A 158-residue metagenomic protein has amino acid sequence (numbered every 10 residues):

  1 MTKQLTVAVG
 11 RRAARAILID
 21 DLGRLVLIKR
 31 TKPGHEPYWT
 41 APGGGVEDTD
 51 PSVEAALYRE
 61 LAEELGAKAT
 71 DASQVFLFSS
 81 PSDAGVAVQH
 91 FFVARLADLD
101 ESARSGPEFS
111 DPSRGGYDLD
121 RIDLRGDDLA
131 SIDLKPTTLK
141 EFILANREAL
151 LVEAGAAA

Functional and structural regions predicted by a protein language model:
T2-V26: Conserved N-terminal beta-strand and adjoining loop/helix that marks the start of the Nudix/MutT-like hydrolase domain
R11, A41, S73, G85-Q89 (+1 more regions): Short connector loops at helix/strand junctions that flank enzyme active sites, especially segments positioning acidic
I19-R24, P33-H35, E47-D48, G85 (+1 more regions): Short, charged/polar surface micro-motifs in flexible loops or helix N-caps
R24-E63, A67: Conserved Nudix-box catalytic region and its N-terminal flanking loop in Nudix hydrolases and closely related
K68-L77: A short coil-to-beta-strand element that immediately follows conserved catalytic motifs
S80-F109, Y117-R125, K135-A149: Active-site-adjacent beta-strand/loop module that shapes the phosphate/pyrophosphate-binding cleft
L150-A156: Short, charged, intrinsically disordered terminal tails
